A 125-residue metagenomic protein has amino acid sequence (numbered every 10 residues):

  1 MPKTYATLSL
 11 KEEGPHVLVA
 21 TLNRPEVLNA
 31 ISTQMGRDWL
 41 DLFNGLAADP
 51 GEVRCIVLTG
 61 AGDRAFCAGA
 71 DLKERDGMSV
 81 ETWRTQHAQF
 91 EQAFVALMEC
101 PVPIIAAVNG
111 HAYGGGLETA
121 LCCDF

Functional and structural regions predicted by a protein language model:
M1-T59, G77, V95: Conserved CoA-thioester-binding segment of acyl-CoA-metabolizing enzymes
A20, L58, D71, T119-A120: Hydrophobic/aromatic residues within transmembrane alpha-helices of multi-pass small-molecule transporters
N23, A70, N109: Histidine-centered beta-alpha loop that forms part of the nucleotide-sugar donor binding/catalytic region in diverse
A30, C67, G115: Residues that form or flank phosphate/diphosphate-binding pockets in enzymes that use nucleotide phosphates
M35-W39, Q86-Q89, T119: Hydrophobic alpha-helical membrane-association signature
E52, G60-V95, A112: Glycine- (often His-adjacent) and acidic-residue-rich active-site loop that binds/positions the CoA thioester
F94-F125: Glycine-rich beta-to-alpha active-site loop
